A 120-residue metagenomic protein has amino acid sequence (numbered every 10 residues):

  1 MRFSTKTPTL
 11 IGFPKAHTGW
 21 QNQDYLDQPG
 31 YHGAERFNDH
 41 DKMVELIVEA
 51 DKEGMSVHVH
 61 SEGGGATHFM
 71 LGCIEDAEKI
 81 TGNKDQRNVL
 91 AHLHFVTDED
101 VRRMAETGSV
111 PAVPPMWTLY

Functional and structural regions predicted by a protein language model:
M1, K84-N88: Residue-level recognition of the N-termini of beta-strands and the immediately preceding loop/turn
M1-H68, G72, R103-M116: Metal-coordinating catalytic core of metallo-dependent amide/deamination hydrolases
H60, R87-N88, H92: Histidine-centered active-site/metal-ligand motif
D76-D85: Short helix-capping segments at alpha-helix termini
A91-D100: Short, conserved secondary-structure transition motifs
T118-Y120: Short gly/pro/ser/thr-enriched loop/turn and capping motifs at secondary-structure boundaries
